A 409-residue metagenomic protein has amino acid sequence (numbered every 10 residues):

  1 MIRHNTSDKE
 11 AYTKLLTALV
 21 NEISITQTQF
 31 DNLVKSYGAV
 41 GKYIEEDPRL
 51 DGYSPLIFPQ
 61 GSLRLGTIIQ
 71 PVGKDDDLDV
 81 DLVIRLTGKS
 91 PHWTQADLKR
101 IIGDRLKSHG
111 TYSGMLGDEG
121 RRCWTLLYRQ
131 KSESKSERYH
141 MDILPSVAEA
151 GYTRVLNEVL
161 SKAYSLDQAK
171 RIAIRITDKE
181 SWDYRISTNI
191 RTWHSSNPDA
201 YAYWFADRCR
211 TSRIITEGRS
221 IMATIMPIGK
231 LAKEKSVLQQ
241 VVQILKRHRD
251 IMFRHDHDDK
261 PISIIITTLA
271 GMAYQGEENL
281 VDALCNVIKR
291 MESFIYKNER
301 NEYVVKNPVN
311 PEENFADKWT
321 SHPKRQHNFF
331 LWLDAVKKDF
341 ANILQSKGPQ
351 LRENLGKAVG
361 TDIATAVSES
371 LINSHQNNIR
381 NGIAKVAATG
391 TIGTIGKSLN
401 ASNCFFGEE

Functional and structural regions predicted by a protein language model:
M1-D77, G88-R100, C123, I383-G390 (+2 more regions): N-terminal regions immediately upstream of nucleotidyltransferase
M1-T17, Q27, I295-E409: Terminal (often C-terminal) interaction modules
T17, D76-L86, G218-P227, I264-T267: Glycine-rich, often proline-containing surface loops adjacent to acidic residues and nearby aromatics that form
I44-P48, L65, A96-S196: Conserved catalytic core of two-metal-ion nucleotidyltransferases
L56-G61, L82, W124-L127, I143 (+1 more regions): Extended hydrophobic secondary-structure segments that form protein cores and membrane-embedded regions
Q70-D77, S134-K135, D256-D259: Short glycine/proline-enriched loop/turn "hinge" motifs that connect secondary-structure elements and lie
E180-Q239: Long, charge-rich alpha-helical interaction segments
I221-L344: Conserved nucleotidyltransferase catalytic core and NTase-mimicking acidic/glycine-rich helix/loop elements in nucleic
